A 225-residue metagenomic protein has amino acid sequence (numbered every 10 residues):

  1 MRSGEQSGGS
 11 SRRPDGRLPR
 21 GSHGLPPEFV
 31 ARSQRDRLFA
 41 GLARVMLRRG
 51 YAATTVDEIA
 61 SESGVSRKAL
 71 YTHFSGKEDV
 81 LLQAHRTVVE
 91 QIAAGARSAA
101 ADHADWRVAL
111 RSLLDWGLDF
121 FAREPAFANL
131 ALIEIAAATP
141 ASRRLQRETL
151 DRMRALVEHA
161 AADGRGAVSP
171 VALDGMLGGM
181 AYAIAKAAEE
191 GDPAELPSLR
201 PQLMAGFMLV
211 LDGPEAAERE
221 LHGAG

Functional and structural regions predicted by a protein language model:
M1-S22, D119, A155-H159, K186-G225: C-terminal peripheral helix-coil segments that are non-catalytic and often amphipathic
F29, F74, D79-V88, A131 (+1 more regions): Alpha-helical DNA-contacting segments of helix-turn-helix folds
Q34, L38-M46, I92, G117: Short hydrophobic clusters on alpha-helical segments that form packing/core surfaces in small helical domains
R37, V45-D79, Q83: Helix-turn-helix
Y51, I92, N129-A131, M180: Short, structured motif recognition centered on aromatic/hydrophobic residues
Q83, R97-R123: Hydrophobic alpha-helical connector segments
F121-P140, E158, A185: Amphipathic alpha-helical segments used for helix-helix packing
P140-Y182, P197-M208: Amphipathic alpha-helical packing segments from all-alpha helical-bundle domains
